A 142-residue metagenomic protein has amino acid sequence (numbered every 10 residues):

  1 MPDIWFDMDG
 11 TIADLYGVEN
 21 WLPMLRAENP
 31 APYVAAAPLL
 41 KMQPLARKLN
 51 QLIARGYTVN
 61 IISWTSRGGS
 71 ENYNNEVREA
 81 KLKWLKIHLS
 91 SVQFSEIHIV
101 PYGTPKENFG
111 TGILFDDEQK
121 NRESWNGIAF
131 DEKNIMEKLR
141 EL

Functional and structural regions predicted by a protein language model:
P2-I4, T111-G112: The start of beta-strands in P-loop NTPase/AAA+ ATPase cores
D3-H88: Alpha-helical substrate-recognition element adjacent to the catalytic core
I53-G56, K86-E96, N126-F130: Structural alpha-beta junctions
I62, I99-Y102, F130-E132: Conserved beta-strand termini and adjacent loop/short-helix elements that scaffold enzyme active sites in alpha/beta
T65, G103, E118-Q119: Short, flexible active-site-adjacent loop segments at beta-strand->alpha-helix junctions, enriched in small/polar
R67, P105, I135: Surface-exposed, flexible loop/turn segments at secondary-structure boundaries
V92-G112: Donor nucleotide-activated moiety binding/catalytic core segment of transferases that use nucleotide-activated donors
G112-L142: Acidic, Mg2+-coordinating phosphoryl-transfer loop and its flanking beta/alpha structural elements, shared across
